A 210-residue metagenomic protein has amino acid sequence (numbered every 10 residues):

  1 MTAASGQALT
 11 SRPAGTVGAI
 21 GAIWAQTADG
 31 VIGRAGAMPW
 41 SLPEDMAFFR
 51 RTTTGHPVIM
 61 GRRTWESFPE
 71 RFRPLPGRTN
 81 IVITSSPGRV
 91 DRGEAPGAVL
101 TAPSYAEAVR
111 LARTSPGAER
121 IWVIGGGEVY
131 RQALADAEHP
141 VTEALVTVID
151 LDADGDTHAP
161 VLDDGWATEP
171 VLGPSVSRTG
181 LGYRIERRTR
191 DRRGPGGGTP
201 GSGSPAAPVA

Functional and structural regions predicted by a protein language model:
T2-A210: Enzymes that bind and transform nitrogen-containing heteroaromatic metabolites
